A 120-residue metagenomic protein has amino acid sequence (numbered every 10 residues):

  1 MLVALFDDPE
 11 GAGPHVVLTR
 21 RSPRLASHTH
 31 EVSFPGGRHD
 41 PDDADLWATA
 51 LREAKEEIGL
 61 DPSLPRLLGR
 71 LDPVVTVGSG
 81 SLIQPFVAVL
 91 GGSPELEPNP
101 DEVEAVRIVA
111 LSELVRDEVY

Functional and structural regions predicted by a protein language model:
M1-S33: N-terminal strand-loop-strand
R24, R38-Y120: Unchanged
